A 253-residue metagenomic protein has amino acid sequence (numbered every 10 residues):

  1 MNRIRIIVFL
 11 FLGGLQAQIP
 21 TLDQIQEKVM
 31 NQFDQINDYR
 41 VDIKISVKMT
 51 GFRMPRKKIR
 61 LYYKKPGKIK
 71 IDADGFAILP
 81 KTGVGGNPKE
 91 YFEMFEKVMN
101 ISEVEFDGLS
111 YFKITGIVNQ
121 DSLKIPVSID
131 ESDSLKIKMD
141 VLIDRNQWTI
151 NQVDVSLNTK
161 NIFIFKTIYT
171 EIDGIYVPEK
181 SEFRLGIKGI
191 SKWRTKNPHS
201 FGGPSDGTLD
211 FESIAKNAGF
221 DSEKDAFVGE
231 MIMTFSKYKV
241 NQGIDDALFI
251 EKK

Functional and structural regions predicted by a protein language model:
N2, N31-Q32, E223-D225: A general structural signal for short secondary-structure junctions and capping/turn motifs
N2-F9: Sec-dependent signal peptide recognition, specifically the positively charged N-region followed immediately by
G14-T50, P55, E103-E105, E251-K253: N-terminal leader/targeting segments and the immediate start of mature chains
L22-Q24, E90-S102, N161-F163, E230-M233: A short, amphipathic edge element
N37-I45, I59-L61, G67-G75, G116 (+4 more regions): One face of beta-strands
D42-I43, T82-G86, S122-I125: Short Pro/Gly-enriched beta-strand edge/turn motifs at strand-loop
K48-K113: An acidic-aromatic
S110-I250: Gly/Pro-enriched, hydrophobic low-complexity segments that function as extracytoplasmic propeptides/linkers
